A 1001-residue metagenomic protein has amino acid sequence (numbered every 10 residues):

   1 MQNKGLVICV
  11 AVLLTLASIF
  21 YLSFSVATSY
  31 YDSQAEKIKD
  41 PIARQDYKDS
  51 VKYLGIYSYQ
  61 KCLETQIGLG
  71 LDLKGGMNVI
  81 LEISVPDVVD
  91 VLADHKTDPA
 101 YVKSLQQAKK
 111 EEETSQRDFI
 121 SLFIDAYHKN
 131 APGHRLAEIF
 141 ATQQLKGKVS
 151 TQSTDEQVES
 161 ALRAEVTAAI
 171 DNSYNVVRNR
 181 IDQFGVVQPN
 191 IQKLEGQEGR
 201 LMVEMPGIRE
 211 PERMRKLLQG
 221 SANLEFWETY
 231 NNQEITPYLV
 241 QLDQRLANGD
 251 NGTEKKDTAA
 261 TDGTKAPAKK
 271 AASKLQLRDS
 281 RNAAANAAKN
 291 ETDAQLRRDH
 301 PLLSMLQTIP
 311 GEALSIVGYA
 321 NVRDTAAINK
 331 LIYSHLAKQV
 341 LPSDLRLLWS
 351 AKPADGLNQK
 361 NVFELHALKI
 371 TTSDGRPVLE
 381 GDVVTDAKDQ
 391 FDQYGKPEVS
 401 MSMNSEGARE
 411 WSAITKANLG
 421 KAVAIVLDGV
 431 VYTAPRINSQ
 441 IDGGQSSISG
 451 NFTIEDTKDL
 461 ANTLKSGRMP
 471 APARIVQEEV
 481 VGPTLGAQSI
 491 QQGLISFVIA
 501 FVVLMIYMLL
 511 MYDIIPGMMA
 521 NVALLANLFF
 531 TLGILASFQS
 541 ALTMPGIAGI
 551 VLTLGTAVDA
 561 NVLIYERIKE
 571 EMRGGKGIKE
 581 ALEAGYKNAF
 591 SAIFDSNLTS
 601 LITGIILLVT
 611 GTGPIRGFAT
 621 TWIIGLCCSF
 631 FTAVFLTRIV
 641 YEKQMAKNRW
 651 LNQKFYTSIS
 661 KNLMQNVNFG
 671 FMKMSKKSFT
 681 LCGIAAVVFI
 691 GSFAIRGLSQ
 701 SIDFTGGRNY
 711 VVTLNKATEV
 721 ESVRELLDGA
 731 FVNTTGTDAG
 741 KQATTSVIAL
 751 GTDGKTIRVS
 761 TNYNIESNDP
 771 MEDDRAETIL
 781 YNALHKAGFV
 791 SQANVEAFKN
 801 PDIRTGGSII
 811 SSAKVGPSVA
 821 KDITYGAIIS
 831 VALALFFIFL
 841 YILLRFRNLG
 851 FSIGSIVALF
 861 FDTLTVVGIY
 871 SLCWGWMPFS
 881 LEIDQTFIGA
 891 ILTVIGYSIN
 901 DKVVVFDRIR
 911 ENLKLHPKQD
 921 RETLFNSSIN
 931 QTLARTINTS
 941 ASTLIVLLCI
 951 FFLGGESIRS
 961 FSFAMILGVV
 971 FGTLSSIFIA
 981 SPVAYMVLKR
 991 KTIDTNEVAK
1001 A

Functional and structural regions predicted by a protein language model:
M1-Y21, V26-I67, D87-H128, E156 (+5 more regions): Interfacial helix-loop-helix hairpins and adjacent transmembrane helices of multi-pass alpha-helical membrane proteins
Q2-K4, V399-S400, N404-L419, V423-A424 (+5 more regions): Interfacial segments of transmembrane alpha-helices in multi-pass membrane proteins
I8, A526, G533-I534, E570-S591 (+3 more regions): Hydrophobic alpha-helical transmembrane segments of membrane transport and translocation systems, primarily multi-pass
V12-T15, G517-Q539, I550-A557, F618-A633 (+3 more regions): Small-residue-enriched core segments of transmembrane alpha-helices in multipass membrane transport and channel
L22-T28, D49-S50, E64-G75, L81-D428 (+3 more regions): Non-transmembrane, solvent-exposed regions of membrane trafficking/translocation machinery
V177, T484-L504, T556, K576-T612 (+10 more regions): Pore- and gate-forming transmembrane helices of large, multi-pass membrane proteins
E204, G443-S447, E455-V503, I779 (+2 more regions): Juxtamembrane "pre-transmembrane" interface segments
G555-T599, E642-W650, S871, M877-T939 (+1 more regions): Cytosolic juxtamembrane regions of multi-pass inner-membrane proteins
